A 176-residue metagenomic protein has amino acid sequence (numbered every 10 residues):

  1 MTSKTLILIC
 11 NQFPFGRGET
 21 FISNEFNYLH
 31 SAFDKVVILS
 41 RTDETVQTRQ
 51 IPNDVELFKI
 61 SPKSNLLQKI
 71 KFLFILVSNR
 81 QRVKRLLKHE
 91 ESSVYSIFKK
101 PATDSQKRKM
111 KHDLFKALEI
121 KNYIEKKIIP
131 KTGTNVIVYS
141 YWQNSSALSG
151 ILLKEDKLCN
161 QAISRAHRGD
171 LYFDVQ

Functional and structural regions predicted by a protein language model:
M1-I70, K131-T134, N160: N-terminal subdomain of nucleotide-sugar transferases
Q12-G16, N144-A147, D156, N160-Q176: A short, histidine- and acid-enriched strand-loop-helix "catalytic/donor-clamping" loop that lines the nucleotide-sugar
F21-E25, S149-L153, Q176: A short acidic, amphipathic alpha-helical/loop segment
E25-Y28, E125, G133, Q161 (+2 more regions): Membrane-proximal helix-turn-helix segments that form the acceptor-binding/catalytic region of lipid-linked
A32, L153-D156: Active-site catalytic microenvironments for nucleophilic, acid-base chemistry
T45-F115: A conserved catalytic-core segment of Leloir-type glycosyltransferases
T45-V46, S146-G150: Short, well-ordered alpha-helical microsegments
S96-F98, R108-A117, K121-S145, I163: Short N-terminal targeting/anchoring amphipathic segment
